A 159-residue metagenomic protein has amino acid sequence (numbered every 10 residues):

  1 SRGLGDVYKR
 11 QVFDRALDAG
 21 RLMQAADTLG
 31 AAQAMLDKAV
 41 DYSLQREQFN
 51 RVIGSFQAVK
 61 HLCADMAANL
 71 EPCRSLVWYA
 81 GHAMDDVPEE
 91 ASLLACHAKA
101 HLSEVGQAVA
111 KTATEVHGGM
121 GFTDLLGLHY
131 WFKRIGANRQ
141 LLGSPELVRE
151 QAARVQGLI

Functional and structural regions predicted by a protein language model:
S1-Y8: Short, small-residue-biased leader/transition segments that mark boundaries at the very start of proteins
Q11: Flexible glycine-rich active-site/ligand-binding loops centered on an Asp-His dyad
R15-I159: Alpha-helical interface subdomain recognition
